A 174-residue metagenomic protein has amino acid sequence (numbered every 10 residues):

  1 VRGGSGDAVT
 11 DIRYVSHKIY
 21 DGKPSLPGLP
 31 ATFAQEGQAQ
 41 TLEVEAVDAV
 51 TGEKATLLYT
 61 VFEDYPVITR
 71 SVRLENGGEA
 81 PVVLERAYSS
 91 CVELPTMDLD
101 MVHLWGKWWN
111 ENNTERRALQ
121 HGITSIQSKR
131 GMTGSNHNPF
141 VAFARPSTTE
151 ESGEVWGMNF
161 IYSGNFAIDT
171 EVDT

Functional and structural regions predicted by a protein language model:
V1-T174: Polysaccharide-binding surfaces and accessory modules of carbohydrate-active proteins
